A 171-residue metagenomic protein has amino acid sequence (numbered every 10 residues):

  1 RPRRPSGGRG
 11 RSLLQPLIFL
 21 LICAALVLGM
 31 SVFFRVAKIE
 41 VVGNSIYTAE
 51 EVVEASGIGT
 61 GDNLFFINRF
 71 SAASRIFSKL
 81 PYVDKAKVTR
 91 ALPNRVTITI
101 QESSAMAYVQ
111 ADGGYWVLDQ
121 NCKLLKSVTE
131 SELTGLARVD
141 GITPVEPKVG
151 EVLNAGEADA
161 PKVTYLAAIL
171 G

Functional and structural regions predicted by a protein language model:
R1-L28, F34, E51-E54, G61 (+2 more regions): Charged, solvent-exposed interaction patches on well-folded alpha/beta domains that mediate macromolecular contacts
R35-E40: Transmembrane signal-anchor/signal-peptide helices with a preference for the extracytoplasmic
V41-G59: Short extracytoplasmic/periplasmic juxtamembrane "stem" segments immediately C-terminal to an N-terminal membrane anchor
S45, A49, F65-R69, D159-V163: Solvent-exposed, acidic/flexible segments
F65-R90, G171: Amphipathic, coiled-coil-like alpha-helical scaffolding segments used for oligomerization/assembly
